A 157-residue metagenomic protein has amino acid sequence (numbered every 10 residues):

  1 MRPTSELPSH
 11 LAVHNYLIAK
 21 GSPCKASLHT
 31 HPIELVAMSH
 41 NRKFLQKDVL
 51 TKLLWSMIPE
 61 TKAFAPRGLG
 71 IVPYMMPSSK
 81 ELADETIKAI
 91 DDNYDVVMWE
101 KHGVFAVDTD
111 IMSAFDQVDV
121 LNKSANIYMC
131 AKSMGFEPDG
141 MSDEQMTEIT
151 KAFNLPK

Functional and structural regions predicted by a protein language model:
M1-K157: Glycine-rich flexible loops
